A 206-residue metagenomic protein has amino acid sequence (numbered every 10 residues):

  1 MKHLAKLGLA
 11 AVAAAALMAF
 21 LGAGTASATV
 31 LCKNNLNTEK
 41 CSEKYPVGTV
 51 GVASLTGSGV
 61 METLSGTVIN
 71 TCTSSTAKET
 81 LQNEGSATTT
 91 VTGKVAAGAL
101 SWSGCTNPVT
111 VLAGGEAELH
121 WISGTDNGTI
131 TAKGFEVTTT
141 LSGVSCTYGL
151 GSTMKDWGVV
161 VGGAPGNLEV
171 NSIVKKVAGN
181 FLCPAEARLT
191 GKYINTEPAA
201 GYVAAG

Functional and structural regions predicted by a protein language model:
M1-A10: Bacterial N-terminal signal peptides that target proteins for export
A10-F20: Bacterial N-terminal signal peptides
A16, G114, T125, A200-G201 (+1 more regions): Intrinsic disorder/low-complexity segments
G22-K94, A99-S101, V174-G206: N-terminal segment immediately downstream of the Sec signal-peptide cleavage site in secreted/extracellular proteins
G57-N171: Predominantly extracellular/secreted and cell-surface proteins with exposed, flexible low-complexity segments
